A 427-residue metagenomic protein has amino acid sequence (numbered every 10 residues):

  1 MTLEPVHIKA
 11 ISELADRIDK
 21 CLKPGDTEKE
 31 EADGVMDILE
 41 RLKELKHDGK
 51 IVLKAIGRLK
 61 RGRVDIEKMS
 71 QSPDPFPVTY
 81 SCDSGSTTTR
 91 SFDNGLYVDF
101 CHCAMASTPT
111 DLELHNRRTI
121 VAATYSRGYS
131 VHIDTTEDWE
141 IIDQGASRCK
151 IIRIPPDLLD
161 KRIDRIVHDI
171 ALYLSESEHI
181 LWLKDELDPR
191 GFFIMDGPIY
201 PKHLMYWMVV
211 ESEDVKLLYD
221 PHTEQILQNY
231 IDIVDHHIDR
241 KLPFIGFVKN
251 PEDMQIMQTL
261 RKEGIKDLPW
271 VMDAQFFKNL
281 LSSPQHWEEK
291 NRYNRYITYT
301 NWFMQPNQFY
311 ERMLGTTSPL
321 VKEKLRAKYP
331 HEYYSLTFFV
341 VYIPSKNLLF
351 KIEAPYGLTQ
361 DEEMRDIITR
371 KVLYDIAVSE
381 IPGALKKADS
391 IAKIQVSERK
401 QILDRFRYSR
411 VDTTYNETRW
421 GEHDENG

Functional and structural regions predicted by a protein language model:
T2, A15-K23, T27, A106-I163: Compact, glycine/acidic-enriched structural inserts
T2-S72, P77, I152-R153, D157-G427: Long, contiguous domain-sized segments
T79-C82: Short hydrophobic beta-strand that contains or immediately precedes a catalytic carboxylate
S84-F92: Short acidic, Gly/Ser-rich segments with clustered Asp/Glu that frequently serve as metal-coordination loops in enzyme
D93-N94, Y206: Short amphipathic alpha-helical segments
G95-S107: Amphipathic alpha-helical scaffolding segments
C103, T110, F339-I343: Short beta-strand element of the conserved SAM-dependent methyltransferase core
